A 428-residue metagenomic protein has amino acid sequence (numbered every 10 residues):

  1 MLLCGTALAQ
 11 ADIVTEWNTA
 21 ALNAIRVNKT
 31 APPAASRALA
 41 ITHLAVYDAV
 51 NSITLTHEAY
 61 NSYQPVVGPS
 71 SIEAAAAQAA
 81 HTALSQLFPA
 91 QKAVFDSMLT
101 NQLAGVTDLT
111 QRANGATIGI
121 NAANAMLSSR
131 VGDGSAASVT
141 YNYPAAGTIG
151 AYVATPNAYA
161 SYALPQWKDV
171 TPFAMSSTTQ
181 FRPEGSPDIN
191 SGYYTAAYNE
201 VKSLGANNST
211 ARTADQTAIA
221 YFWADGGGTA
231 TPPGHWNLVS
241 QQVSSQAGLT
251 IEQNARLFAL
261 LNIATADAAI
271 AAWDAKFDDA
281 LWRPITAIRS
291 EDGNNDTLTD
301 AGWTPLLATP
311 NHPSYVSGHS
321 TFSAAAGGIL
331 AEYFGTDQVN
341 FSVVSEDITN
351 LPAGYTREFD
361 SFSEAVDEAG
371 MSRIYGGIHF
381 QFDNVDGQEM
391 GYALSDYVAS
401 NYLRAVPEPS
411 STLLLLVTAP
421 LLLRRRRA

Functional and structural regions predicted by a protein language model:
M1-A11, L413, P420: Sec-dependent, cleavable N-terminal signal peptides
C4, N124, P313, T418-L421: A general, composition-driven signal for non-globular sequence regions
Q10-A405: Acidic/polar surface patches and capping/hinge elements
P407-R424: A short, hydrophobic C-terminal helix/tail in secreted or cell-surface proteins
R426-A428: Short, charged juxtamembrane terminal tails flanking transmembrane helices
